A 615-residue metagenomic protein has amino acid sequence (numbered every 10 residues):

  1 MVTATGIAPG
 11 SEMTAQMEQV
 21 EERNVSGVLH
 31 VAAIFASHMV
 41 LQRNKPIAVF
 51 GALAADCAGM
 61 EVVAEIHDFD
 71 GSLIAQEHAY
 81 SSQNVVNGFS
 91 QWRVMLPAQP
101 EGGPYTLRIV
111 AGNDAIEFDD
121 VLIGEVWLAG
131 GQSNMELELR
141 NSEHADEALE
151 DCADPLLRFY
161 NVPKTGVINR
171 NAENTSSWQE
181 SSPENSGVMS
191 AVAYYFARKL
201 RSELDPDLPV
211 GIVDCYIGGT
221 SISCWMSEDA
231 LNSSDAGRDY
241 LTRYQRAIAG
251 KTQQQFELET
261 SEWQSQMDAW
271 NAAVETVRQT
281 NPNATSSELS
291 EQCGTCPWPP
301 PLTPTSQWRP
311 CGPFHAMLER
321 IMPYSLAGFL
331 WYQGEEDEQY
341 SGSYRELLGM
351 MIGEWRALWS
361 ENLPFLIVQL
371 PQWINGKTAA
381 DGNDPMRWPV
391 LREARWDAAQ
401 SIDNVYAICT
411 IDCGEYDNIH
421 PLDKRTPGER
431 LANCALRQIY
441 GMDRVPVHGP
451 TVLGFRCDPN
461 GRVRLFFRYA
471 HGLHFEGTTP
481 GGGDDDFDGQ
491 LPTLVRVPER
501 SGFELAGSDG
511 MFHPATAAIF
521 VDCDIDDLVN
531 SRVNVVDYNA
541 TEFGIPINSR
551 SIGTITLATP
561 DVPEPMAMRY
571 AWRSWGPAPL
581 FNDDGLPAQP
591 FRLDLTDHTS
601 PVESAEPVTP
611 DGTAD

Functional and structural regions predicted by a protein language model:
V2-D615: Cell-envelope and extracellular/periplasmic
